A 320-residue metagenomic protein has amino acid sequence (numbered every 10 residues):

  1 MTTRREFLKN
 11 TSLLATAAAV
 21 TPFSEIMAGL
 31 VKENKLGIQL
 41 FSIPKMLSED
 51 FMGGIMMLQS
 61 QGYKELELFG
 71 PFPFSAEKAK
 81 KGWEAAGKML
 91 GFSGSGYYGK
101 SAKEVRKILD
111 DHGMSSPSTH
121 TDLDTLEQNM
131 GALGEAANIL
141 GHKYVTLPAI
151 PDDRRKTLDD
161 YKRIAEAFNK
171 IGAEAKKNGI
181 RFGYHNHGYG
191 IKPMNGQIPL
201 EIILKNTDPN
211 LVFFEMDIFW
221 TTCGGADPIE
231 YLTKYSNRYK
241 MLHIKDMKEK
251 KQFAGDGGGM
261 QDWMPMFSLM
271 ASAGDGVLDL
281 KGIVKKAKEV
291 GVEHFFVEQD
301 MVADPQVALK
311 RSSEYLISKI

Functional and structural regions predicted by a protein language model:
M1-A15: N-terminal secretory signal peptides and thylakoid transit peptides that target proteins across membranes
T11-F23, S95, D111-F213, Q306: Active-site acidic/histidine proton-transfer and metal-coordination neighborhood in alpha/beta enzyme cores
F23-M56: C-terminal segment of N-terminal export signals and the immediately downstream linker at the start of the mature
V31, I55-S60, S75-A85, G96-S115 (+5 more regions): Acidic (Asp/Glu)-rich catalytic clusters
N34-Q39, L66-L68, S116-T119, V145-L147 (+4 more regions): Hydrophobic faces of well-ordered beta-strands that scaffold small-molecule active sites in alpha/beta enzyme cores
I43-E49, G70-K78, S93-K100, D122-N129 (+6 more regions): Acidic-and-aromatic substrate-binding clefts and catalytic sites of carbohydrate-active enzymes
L66, A175-A271: Acidic/histidine-rich catalytic cores of soluble enzymes
F74-A102, F253-L269: Charged, glycine/proline-rich intrinsically disordered loops and linkers
